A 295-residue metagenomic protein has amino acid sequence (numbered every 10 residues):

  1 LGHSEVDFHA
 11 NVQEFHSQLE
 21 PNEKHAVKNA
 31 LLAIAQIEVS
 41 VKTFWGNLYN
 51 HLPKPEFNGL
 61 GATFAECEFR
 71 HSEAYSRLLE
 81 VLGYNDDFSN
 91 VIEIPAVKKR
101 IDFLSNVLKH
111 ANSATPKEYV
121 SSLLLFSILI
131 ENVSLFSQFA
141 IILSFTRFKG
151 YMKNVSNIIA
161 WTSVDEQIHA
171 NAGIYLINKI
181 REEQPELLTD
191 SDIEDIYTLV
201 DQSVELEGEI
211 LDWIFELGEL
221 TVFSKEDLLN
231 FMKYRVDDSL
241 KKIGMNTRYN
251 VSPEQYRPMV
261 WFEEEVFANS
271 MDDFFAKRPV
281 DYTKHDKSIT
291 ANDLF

Functional and structural regions predicted by a protein language model:
L1-F295: Non-heme di-metal
